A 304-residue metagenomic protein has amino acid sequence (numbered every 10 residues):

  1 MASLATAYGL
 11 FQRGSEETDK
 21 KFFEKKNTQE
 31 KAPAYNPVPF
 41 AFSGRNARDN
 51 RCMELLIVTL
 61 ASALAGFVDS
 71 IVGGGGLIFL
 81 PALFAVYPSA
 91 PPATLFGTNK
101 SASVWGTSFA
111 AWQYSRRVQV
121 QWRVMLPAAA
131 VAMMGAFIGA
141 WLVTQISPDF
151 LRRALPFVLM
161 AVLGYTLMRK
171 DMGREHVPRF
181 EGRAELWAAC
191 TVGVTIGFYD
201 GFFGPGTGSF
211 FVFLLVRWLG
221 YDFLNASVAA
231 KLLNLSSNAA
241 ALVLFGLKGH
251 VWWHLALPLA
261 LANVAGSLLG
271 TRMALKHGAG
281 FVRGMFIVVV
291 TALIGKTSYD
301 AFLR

Functional and structural regions predicted by a protein language model:
T28, A32-A34, V38: Targeting/processing segments of secretory and organellar proteins
D49-P91, H176-S227: Selected transmembrane alpha-helices and immediately adjacent juxtamembrane segments of polytopic inner-membrane
L55, K100, P156-L159, L163 (+4 more regions): Residues within membrane-spanning alpha-helices of integral membrane proteins, especially the hydrophobic core/packing
T59, A63, F67, K100 (+9 more regions): Residue-level signature of the transmembrane alpha-helical core of multi-pass small-molecule transporters
G66-F67, A82, V86, A111 (+6 more regions): Alpha-helical transmembrane segments of multipass membrane proteins
G97-F150, A154, N238-M285: Selective hydrophobic functional segments
S108-Q119, A140, F157-E181, I294-R304: Transmembrane helix exit motif
